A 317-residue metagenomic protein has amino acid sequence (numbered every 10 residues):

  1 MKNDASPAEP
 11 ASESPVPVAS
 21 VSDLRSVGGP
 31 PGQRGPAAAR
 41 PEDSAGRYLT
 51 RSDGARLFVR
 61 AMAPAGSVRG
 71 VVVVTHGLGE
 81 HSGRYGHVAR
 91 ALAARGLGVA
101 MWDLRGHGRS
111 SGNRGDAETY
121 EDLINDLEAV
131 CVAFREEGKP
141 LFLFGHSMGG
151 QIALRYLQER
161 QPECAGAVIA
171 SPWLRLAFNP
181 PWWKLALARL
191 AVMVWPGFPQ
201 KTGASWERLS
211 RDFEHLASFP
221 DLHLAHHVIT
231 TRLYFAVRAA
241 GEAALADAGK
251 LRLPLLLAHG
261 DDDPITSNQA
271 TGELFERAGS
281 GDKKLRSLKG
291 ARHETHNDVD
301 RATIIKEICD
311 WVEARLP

Functional and structural regions predicted by a protein language model:
M1-R51, A55-P64: An N-terminal hydrophobic leader/cap segment in hydrolases
G77-H87, V99: Serine-hydrolase catalytic-loop signature spanning alpha/beta hydrolases and amidase-signature enzymes
G79-S82, G108-E137: Catalytic nucleophile-loop/oxyanion-hole region of alpha/beta-hydrolase and closely related hydrolase-like folds
A89-G112: Conserved alpha/beta-hydrolase
H146-T230: Alpha/beta-hydrolase-fold enzymes
L251, L257-H259, D263: Short beta-strand/loop motif that positions the catalytic acidic residue of the alpha/beta-hydrolase fold
L253, S267-E276: Short alpha-helix in the alpha/beta-hydrolase fold that links the catalytic acid
K284-P317: Catalytic active-site module of serine/aspartate enzymes centered on a nucleophile-bearing elbow/loop
